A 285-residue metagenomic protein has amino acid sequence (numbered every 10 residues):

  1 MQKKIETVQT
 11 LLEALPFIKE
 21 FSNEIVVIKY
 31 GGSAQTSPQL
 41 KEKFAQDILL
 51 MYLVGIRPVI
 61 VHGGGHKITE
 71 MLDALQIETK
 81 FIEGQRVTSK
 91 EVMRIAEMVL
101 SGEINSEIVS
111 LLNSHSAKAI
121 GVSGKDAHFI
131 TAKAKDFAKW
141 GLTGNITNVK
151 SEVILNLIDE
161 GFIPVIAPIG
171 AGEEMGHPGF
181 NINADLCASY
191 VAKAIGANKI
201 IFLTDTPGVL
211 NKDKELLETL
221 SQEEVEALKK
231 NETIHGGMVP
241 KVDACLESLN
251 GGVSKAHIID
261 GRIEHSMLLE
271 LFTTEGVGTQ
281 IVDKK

Functional and structural regions predicted by a protein language model:
M1-R262, L271-E275, V282-K285: Nucleotide/pyrophosphate-binding catalytic subdomain
M267-L268: Membrane-helix cytosolic exit motif
